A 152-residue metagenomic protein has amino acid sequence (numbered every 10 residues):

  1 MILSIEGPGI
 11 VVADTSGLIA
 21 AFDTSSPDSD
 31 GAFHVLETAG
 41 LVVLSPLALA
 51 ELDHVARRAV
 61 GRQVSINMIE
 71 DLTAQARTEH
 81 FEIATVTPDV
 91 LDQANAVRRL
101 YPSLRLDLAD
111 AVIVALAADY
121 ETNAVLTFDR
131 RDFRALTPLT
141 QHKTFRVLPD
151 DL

Functional and structural regions predicted by a protein language model:
M1-G7, V114, A118-L152: Acidic, PIN/NYN-like endoribonuclease modules and their adjacent C-terminal/linker elements
M1-L44, R57-D71, T140, D151-L152: Short, well-structured N-terminal submotif of metal-dependent ribonuclease cores
I5-E6, F81-A124, F128: Active-site neighborhoods of divalent-metal-dependent phosphate/nucleic-acid chemistry enzymes
T15, P46-L47, V86-T87, F128-R130 (+1 more regions): Fold-independent oxyanion-binding glycine-rich loops and adjacent beta-strand/coil segments at enzyme active sites
G17-L18, A48, V90, V112-I113 (+1 more regions): Alpha-helix capping/helix-boundary segments
I19, E51-D92, A96-V97: Active-site-proximal, substrate-binding regions of enzyme catalytic domains and RNA-binding/basic surfaces
Q75-L91, N95, Y101-S103, F133-L152: Short acidic, glycine/proline-enriched helix-loop-strand junctions
